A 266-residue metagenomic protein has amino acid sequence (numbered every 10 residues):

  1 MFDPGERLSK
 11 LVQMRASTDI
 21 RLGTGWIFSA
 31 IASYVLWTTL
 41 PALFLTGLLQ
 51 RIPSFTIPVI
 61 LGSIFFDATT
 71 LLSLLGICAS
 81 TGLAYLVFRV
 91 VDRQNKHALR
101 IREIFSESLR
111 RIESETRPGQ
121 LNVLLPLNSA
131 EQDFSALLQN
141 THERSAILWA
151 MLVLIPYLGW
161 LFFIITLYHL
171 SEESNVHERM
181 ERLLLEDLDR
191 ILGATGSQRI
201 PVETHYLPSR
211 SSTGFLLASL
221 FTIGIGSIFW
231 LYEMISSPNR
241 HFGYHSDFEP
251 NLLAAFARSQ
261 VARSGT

Functional and structural regions predicted by a protein language model:
M1-W37, L48-L72, L83-V153, F162-A218 (+1 more regions): Membrane-interface extramembranous regions at the lipid-water interface
L40, I77-S80: Hydrophobic secretory-pathway targeting helix
L45: Catalytic cores of transferase enzymes with a strong primary signal for eukaryotic protein kinases
C78-A79, V153-G159, F221: Gly/Ala-rich hydrophobic membrane-inserting helices
